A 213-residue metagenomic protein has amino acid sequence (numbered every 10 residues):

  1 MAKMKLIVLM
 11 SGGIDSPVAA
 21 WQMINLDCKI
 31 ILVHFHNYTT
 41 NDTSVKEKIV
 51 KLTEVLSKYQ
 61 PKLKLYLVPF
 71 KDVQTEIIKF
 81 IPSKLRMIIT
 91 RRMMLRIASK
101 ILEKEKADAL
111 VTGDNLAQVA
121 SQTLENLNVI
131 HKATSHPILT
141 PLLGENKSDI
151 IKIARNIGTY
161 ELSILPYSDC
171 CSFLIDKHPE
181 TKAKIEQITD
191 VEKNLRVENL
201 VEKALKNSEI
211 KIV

Functional and structural regions predicted by a protein language model:
M1-I7, D27-I31, L63, A107 (+4 more regions): Peripheral terminal appendages
M1-N156: ATP-dependent adenylation/nucleotidyltransferase module used to activate substrates
